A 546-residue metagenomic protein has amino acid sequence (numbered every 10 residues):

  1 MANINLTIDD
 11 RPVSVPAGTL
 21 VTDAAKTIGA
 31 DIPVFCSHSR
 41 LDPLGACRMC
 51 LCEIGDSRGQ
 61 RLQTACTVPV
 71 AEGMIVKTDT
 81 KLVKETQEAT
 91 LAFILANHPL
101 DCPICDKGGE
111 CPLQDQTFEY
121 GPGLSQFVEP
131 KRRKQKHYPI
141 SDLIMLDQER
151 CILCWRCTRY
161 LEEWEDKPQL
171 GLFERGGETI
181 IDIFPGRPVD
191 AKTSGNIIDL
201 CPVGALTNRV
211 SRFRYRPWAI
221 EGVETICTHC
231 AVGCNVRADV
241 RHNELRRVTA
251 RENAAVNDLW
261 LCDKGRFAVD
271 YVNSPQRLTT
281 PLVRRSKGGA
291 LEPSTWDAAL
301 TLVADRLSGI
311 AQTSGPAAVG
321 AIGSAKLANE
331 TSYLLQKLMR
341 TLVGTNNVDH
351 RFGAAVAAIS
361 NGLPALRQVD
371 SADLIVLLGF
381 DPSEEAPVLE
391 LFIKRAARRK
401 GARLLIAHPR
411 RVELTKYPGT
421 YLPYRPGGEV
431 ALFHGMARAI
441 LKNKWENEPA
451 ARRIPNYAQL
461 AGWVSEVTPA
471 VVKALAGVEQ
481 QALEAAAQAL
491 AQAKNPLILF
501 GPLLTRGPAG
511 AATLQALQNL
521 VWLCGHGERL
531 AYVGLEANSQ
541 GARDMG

Functional and structural regions predicted by a protein language model:
R11-T19: Short, contiguous acidic and Ser/Thr-rich linear segments
T19-D23, P69, A328: Short, structural beta-strand-to-alpha-helix junction motif
V21-G55: A basic, amphipathic helix-loop patch mediating RNA/tRNA/ribosome contacts
R48-T228, V232-V236, R241-V248: Fe-S ferredoxin-like electron-transfer domains and their immediately adjacent linker/connector regions across
E174, G186-A191, F213-C230, T279-G546: Cofactor-pocket helix-loop regions in the catalytic cores of large enzyme subunits
R241-T279, R395: Extended active-site and interfacial segments that coordinate phosphate-rich ligands in large catalytic machineries
